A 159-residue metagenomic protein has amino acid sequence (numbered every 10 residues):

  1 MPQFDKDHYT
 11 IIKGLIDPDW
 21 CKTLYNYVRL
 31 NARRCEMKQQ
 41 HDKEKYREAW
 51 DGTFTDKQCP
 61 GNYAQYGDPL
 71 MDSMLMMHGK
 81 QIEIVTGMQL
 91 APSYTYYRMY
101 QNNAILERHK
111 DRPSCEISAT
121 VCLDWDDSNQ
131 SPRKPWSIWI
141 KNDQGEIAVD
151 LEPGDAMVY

Functional and structural regions predicted by a protein language model:
M1-T86: Non-heme Fe(II)/2-oxoglutarate
I11-I12, A91-P92, V158-Y159: A structural signal for short, well-ordered beta-strand segments and their strand-loop junctions that often border
E83, G87-M88, D124-S128: Short helix-capping and hinge/turn segments at secondary-structure transitions, especially at repeat and domain
G87-Y96: A short coil-to-beta-strand element that immediately follows conserved catalytic motifs
N102-Y159: Catalytic core of non-heme Fe(II) oxygenases with the double-stranded beta-helix
